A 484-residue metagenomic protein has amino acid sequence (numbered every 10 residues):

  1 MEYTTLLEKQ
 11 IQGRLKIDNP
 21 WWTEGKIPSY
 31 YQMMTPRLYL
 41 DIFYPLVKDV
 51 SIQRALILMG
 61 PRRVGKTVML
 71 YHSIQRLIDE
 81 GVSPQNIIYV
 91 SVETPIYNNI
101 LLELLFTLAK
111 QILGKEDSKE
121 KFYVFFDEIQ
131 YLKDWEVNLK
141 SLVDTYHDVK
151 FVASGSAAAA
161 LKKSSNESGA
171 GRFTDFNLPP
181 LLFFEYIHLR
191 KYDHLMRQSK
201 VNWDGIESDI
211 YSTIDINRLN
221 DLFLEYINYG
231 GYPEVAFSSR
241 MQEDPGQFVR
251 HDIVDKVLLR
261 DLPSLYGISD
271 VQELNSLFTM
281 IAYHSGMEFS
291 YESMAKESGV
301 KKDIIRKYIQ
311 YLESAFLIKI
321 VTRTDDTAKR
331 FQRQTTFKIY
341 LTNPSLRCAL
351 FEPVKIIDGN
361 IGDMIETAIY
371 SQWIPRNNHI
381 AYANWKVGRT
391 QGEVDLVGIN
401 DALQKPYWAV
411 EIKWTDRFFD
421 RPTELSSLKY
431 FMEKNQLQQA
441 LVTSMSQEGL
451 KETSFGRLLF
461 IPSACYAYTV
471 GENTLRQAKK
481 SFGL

Functional and structural regions predicted by a protein language model:
M1-M34, S51-R54, M59, V68-V82 (+2 more regions): A cross-kingdom feature that marks ATP-driven nucleic-acid transaction machinery
E2-S29, D193-S371, P375-R389: Interdomain hinge/linker elements that couple catalytic modules in large macromolecular machines
Y31-K48: N-terminal pre-P-loop "Q-motif" helix
G65: Conserved glycine(s) of the Walker
I88-K119: Short glycine-rich substrate-engagement loop in P-loop NTPases that contacts/grips substrate
D117-W135, S290: Conserved P-loop NTPase "ATPase switch" module shared by AAA+ and STAND
K150-S156, N177: Structural recognition of the conserved hydrophobic beta-strand(s) that form the central parallel beta-sheet of P-loop
A159-D175, I187-Y192: Short regulatory helix/loop adjacent to the ATP-binding pocket of P-loop NTPases
